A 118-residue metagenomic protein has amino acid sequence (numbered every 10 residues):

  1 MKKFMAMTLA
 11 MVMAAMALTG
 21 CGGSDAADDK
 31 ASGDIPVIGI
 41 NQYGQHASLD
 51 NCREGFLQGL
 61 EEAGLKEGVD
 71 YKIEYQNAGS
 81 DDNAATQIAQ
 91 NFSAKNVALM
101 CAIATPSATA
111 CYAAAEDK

Functional and structural regions predicted by a protein language model:
M1-V37, E62, K66: Short, low-complexity disordered leader/linker segments with a strong preference for bacterial N-terminal type II
T8, Q42, A104: Residues that line or immediately flank small-molecule/substrate-binding pockets and catalytic motifs
V12, E74-Y75, F92: Short, basic, glycine/proline-bearing loop/turn elements
T19, G44, I103: Conserved residues at the C-terminal ends of beta-strands
V37-A63, E74-N83: Extracytoplasmic "Venus flytrap"
E67-Y71: Short acidic capping loops at alpha-helix termini that bridge into adjacent secondary structure
A78-K118: Beta-alpha junction/loop-to-helix N-cap segments that form part of ligand/metal-binding clefts
